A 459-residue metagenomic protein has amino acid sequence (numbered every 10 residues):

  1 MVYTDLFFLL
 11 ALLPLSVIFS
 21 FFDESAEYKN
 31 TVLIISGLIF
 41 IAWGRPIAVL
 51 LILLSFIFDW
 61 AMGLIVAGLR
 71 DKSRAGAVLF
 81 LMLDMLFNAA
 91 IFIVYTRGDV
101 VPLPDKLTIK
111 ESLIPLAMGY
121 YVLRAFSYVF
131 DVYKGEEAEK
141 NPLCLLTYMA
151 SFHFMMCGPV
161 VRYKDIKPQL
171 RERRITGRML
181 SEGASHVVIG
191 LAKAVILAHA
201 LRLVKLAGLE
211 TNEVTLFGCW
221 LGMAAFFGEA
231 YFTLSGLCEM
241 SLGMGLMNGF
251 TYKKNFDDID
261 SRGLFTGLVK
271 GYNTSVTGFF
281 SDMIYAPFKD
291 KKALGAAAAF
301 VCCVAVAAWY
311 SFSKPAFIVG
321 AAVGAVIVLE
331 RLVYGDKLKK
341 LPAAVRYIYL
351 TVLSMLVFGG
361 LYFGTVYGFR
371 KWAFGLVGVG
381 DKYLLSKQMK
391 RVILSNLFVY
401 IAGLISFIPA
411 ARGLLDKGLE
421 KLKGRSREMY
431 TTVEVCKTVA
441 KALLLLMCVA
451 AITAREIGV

Functional and structural regions predicted by a protein language model:
M1-V459: Membrane-embedded transmembrane alpha-helical bundles that form the catalytic cores of multi-pass lipid-modifying
